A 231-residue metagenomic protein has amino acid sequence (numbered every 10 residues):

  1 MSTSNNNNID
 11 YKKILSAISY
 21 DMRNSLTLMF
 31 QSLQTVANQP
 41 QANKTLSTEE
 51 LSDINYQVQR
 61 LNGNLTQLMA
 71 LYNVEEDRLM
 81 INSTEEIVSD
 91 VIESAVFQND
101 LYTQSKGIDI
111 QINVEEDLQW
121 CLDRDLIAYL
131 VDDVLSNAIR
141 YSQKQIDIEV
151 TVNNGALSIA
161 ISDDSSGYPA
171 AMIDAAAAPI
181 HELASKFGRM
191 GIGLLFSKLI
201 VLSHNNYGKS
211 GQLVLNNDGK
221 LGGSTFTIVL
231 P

Functional and structural regions predicted by a protein language model:
A17, N24-L28: Residue-level recognition of the "H+4" position in the DHp/HisKA helix of two-component sensor histidine kinases
Y56-N64: Short alpha-helical segment of the dimerization/phosphotransfer core of two-component systems
E76-I81, Q119-D123: Conserved micro-motifs of the catalytic ATP-binding
T84, D109-L118: Conserved catalytic submotifs in the C-terminal HATPase_c
Q145-G155: Short beta-strand/loop element within the Bergerat-fold HATPase_c
D163: Acidic ATP/Mg2+-coordinating residue in the GHKL
Y168-H181: Short conserved segment of the HATPase_c
L202-G219: Glycine-rich ATP-binding loops of the HATPase_c
